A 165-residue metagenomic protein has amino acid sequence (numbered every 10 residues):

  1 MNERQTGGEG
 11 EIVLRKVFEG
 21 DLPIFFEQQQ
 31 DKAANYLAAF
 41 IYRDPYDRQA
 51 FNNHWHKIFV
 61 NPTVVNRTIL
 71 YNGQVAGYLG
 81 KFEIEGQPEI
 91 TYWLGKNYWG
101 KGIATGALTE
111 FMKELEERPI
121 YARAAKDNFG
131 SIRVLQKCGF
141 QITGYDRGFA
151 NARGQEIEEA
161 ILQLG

Functional and structural regions predicted by a protein language model:
M1-P23, E27-K32, Y36, N66-G165: Acyl-donor (CoA/ACP) binding surface of acyl/acetyltransferases
A33-W55: Conserved GNAT-fold acetyl-CoA-binding loop/helix
D44-D47, H56-K57, N97-Y98, D127-N128: Juxtamembrane/interface motifs at transmembrane-helix termini
H54-K57, F149-A150: Short, P/G- and charge-enriched loop/turn segments at secondary-structure junctions
K57-T63: Short loop/turn motifs at secondary-structure junctions and domain boundaries
